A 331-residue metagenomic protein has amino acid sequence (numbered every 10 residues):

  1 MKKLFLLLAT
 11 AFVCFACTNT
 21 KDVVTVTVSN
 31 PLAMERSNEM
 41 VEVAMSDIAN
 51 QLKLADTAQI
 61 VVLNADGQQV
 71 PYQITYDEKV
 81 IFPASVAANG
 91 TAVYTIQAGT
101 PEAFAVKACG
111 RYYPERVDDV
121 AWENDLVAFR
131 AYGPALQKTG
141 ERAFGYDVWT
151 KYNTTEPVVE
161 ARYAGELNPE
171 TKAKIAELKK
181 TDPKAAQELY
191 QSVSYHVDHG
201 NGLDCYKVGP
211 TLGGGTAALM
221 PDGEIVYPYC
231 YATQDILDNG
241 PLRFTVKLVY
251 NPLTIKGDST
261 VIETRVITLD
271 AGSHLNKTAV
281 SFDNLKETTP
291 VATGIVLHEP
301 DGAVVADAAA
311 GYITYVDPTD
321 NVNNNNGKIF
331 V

Functional and structural regions predicted by a protein language model:
M1-L4: Positively charged n-region of N-terminal signal peptides that target proteins for export
F15-A16: C-terminal motif of bacterial Sec signal peptides marking the signal peptidase cleavage site
T20-R111, R116-V117, A143-V158: Alpha-mannosidase-like glycoside hydrolase catalytic domains involved in N-glycan trimming, generalizing to other
K21-V23, N284-V331: Polysaccharide-binding surfaces and accessory modules of carbohydrate-active proteins
A55-K79, T254-D258, E299-D317: Solvent-exposed beta-strand/loop surfaces of large extracellular or lumenal domains
T95, T100-D222: Solvent-exposed N-terminal domain segments of exported/luminal and surface proteins
Y206-P252: Active-site cradle of extracellular carbohydrate-active enzymes
D235-V291: Acidic, contiguous internal or C-terminal segments within carbohydrate-active enzymes that form a structured patch used
